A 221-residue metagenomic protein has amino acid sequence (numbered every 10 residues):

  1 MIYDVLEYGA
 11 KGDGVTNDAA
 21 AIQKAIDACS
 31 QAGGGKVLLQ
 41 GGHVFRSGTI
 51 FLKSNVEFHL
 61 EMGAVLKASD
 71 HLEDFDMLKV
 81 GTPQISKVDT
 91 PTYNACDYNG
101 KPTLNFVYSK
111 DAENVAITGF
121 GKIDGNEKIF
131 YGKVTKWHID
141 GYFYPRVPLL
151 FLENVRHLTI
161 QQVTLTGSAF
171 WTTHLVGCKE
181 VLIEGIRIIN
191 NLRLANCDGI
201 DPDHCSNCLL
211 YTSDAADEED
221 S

Functional and structural regions predicted by a protein language model:
V5-L39: Acidic Gly/Asp/Thr-rich repetitive segments characteristic of extracellular carbohydrate-active and adhesion proteins
G9, G34-P83, Y93-T103, K122-I123 (+2 more regions): N-terminal extracellular ligand-recognition/capping segment immediately after the signal peptide
I26-C29, R46-K53, W171-G177: Short, T/G/N/S-enriched strand-turn elements that build extracellular solenoid repeat scaffolds
D27-S30, L104-V107, D124-H174: Right-handed parallel beta-helix
L39, L52, L60, A68 (+6 more regions): Extracellular beta-strand solenoids
F58-E61, A116-G119, L158-Q161, V181-E184 (+1 more regions): All-beta strand scaffolds that present successive hydrophobic residues in beta-strands
A68-K101, D124-L149, G185-G199: Acidic/polar low-complexity surface segments
Y211-A216: Conserved small/polar residues in nucleotide/adenosyl-binding loops
